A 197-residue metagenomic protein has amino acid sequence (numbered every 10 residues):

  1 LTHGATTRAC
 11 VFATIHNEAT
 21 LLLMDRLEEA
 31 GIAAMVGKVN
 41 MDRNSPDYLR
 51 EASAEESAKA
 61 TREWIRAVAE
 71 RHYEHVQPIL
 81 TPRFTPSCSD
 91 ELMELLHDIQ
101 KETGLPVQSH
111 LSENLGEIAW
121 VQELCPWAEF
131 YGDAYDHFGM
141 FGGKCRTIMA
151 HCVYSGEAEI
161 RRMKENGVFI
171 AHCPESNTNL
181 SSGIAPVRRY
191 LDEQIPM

Functional and structural regions predicted by a protein language model:
T7-R8, P196: Short acidic/polar active-site loop segments enriched in Thr and Asp
A9-C10, V107: Hydrophobic residues within beta-strands of alpha/beta enzymes
V11-A19: Divalent-metal (often Zn2+) His-rich catalytic cores of metallo-beta-lactamase-fold enzymes
A13, P82, H172: Short glycine-centered, acidic/aromatic-flanked micro-motifs in structured strand/loop junctions that mark active-site
E18-V153: Metal-coordinating catalytic core of metallo-dependent amide/deamination hydrolases
M140-M197: Active-site-adjacent C-terminal substructures of enzyme catalytic domains
